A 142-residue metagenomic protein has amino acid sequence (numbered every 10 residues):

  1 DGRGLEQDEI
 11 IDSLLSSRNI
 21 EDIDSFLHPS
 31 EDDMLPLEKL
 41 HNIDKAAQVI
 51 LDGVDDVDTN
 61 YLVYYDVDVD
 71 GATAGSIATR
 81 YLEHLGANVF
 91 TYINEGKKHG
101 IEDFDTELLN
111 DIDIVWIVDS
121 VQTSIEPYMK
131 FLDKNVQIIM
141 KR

Functional and structural regions predicted by a protein language model:
D1-R142: Replace "Mg2+/Mn2+-dependent" with "divalent metal-dependent
